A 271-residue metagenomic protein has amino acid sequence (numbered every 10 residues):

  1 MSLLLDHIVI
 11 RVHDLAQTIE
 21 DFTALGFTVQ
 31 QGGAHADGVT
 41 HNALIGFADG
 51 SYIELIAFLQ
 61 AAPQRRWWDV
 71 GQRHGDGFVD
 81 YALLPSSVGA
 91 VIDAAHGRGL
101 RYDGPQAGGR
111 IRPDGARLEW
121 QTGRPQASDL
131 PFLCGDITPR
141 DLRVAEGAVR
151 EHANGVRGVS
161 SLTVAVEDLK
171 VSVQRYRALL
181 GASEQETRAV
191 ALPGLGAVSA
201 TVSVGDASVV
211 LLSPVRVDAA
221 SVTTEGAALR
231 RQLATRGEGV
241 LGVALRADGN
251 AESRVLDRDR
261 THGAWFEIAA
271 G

Functional and structural regions predicted by a protein language model:
M1-L5, I10-Q30, F47-G271: Glyoxalase I/VOC metalloenzyme domain signal
H35-G38, L192-G194: A short beta-turn/loop motif at secondary-structure boundaries
G38-A48: N-terminal low-complexity or amphipathic/hydrophobic leaders
